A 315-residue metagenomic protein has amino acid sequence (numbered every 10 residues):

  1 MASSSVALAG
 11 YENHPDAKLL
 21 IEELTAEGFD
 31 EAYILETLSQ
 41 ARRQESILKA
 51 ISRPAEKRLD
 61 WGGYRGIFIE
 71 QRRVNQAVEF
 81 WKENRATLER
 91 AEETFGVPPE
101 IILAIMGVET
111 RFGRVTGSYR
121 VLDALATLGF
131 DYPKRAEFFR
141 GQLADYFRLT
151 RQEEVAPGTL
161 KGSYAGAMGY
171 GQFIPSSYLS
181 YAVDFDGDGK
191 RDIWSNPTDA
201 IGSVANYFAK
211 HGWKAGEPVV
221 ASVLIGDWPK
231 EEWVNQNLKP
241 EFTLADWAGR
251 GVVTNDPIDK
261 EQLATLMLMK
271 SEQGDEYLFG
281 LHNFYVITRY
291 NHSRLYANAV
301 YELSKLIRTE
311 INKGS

Functional and structural regions predicted by a protein language model:
M1-R140, D145-K161, G166, S176-S315: Cell-wall glycan-active module
Q172: Functionally critical loop-and-helix segments that line ligand-binding/catalytic clefts of soluble enzyme domains
